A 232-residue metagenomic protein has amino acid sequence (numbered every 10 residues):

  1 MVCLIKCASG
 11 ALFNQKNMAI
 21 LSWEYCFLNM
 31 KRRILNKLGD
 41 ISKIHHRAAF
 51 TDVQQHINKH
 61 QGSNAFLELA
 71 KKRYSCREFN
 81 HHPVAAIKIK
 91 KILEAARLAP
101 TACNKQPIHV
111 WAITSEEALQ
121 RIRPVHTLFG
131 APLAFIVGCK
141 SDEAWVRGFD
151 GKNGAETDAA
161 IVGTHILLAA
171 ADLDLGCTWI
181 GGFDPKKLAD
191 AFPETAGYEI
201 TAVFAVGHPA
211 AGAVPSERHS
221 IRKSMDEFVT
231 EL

Functional and structural regions predicted by a protein language model:
C7, K16-N17: Polybasic, lysine-rich low-complexity intrinsically disordered segments
K31-N58, G62, E68, K72-C76 (+2 more regions): C-terminal helix-cap and adjacent tail motif
K88-V162: Glycine/small-residue-rich phosphate/adenosyl-binding loop
D174: Structured binding elements
L188-T201: Short, electropositive alpha-helical surface patch
